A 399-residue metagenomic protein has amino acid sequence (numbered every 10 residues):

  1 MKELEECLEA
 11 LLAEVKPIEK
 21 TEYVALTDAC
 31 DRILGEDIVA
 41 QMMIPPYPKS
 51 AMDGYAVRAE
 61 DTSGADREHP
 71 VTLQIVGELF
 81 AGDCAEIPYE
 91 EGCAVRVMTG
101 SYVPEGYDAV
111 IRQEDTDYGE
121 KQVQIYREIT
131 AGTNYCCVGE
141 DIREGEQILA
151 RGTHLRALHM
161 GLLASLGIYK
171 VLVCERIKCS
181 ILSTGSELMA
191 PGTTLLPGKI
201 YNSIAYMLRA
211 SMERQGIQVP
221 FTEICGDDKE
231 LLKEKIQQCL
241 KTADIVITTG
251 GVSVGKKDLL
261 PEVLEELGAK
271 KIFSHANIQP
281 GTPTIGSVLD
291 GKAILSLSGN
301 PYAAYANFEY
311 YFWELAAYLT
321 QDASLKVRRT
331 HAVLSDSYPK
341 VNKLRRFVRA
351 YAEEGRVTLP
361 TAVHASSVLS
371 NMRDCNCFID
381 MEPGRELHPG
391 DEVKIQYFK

Functional and structural regions predicted by a protein language model:
M1-L8, E22, L26, P48 (+15 more regions): Generic structural signal for well-ordered, non-membrane alpha-helical segments in soluble metabolic enzymes
K2, E22-T27, D31, E36 (+3 more regions): Flexible glycine/proline-rich
K2, Y55-E223, T358, F378 (+1 more regions): Short, glycine/charged-enriched hinge/interface segments at domain edges or termini
K2-D66: Intrinsically disordered, low-complexity, positively charged segments
L4-E5, Y169-L297, P301-N307: Helix-rich terminal scaffold detector
E9-K20, G35-I38, E140, Q147-H154 (+16 more regions): Generic secondary-structure signature for well-ordered alpha-helical cores
L11, G54, G145, I181 (+4 more regions): Residue-level signal for inorganic ion chemistry
P48-S50, A65-E68, E86-E90, V103-P104 (+13 more regions): Solvent-exposed alpha-helices and their adjacent loops that cap or buttress functional pockets in soluble metabolic
